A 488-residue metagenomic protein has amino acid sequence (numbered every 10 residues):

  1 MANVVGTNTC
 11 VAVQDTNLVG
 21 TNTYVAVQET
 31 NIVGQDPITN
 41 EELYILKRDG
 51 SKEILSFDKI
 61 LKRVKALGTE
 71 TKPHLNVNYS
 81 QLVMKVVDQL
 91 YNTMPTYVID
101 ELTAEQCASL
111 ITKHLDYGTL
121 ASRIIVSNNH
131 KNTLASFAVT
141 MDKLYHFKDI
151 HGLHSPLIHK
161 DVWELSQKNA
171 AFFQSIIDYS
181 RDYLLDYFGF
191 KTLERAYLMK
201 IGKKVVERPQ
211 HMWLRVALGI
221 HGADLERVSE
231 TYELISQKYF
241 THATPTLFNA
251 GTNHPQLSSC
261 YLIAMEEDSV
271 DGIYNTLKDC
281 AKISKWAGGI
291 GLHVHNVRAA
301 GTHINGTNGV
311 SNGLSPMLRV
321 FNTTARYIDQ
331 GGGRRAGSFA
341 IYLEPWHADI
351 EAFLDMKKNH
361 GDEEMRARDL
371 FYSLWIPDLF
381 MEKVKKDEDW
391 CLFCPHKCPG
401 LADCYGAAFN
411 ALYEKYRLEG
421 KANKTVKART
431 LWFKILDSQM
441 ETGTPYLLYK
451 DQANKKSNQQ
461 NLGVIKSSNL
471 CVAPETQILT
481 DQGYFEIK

Functional and structural regions predicted by a protein language model:
A2-D15, G20-E475, K488: Extended catalytic cores of very large enzyme megasubunits
A473-G483: Short, structured beta-strand/loop micro-motifs enriched in basic residues and often containing a Trp
